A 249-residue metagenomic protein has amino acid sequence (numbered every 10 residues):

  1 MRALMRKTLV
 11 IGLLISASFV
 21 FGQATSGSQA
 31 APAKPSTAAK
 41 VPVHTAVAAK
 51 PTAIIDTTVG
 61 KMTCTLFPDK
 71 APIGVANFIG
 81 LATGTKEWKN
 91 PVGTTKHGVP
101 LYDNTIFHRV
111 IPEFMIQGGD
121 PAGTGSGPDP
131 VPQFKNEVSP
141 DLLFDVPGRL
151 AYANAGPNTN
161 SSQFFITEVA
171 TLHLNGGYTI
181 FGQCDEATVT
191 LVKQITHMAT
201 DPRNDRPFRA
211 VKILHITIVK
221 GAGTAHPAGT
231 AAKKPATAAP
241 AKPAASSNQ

Functional and structural regions predicted by a protein language model:
M1-I11: Bacterial N-terminal signal peptides that target proteins for export
G12, V20-Q249: Cyclophilin-like peptidyl-prolyl cis-trans isomerases
